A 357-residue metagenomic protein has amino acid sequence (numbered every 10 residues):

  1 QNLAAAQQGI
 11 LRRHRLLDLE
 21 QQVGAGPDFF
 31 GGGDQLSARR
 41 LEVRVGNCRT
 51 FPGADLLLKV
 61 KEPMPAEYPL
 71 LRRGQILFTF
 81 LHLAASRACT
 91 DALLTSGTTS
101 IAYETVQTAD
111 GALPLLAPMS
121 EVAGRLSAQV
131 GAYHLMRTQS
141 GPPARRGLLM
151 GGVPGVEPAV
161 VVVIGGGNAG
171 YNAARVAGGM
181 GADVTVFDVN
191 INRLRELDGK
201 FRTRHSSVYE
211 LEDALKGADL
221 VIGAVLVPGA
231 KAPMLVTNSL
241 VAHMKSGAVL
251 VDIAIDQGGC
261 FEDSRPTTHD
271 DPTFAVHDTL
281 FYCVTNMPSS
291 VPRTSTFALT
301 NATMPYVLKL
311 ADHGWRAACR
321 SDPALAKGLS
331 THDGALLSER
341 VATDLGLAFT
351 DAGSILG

Functional and structural regions predicted by a protein language model:
L3-A6, L17, A25, S37: Short linear motifs in low-complexity or flexible loops
R12, G32-G33, T138-L226: Glycine-rich phosphate/diphosphate-binding loop of Rossmann-like nucleotide-binding domains
R12-R13, D18-L19, A25, F29-G33: Periodic, rod-like helical contexts
L56-L135: Phosphate/diphosphate ligand-binding glycine-rich loop within oxidoreductases
Y68, T90, A128, A173-A174 (+4 more regions): Generic hydrophobic/aromatic pocket-lining and core-packing "Φ" positions
E104-M150, I255, C260-G357: Adenosine-phosphate binding glycine-rich loop
D198-D278: Rossmann-like adenosine-cofactor binding region
